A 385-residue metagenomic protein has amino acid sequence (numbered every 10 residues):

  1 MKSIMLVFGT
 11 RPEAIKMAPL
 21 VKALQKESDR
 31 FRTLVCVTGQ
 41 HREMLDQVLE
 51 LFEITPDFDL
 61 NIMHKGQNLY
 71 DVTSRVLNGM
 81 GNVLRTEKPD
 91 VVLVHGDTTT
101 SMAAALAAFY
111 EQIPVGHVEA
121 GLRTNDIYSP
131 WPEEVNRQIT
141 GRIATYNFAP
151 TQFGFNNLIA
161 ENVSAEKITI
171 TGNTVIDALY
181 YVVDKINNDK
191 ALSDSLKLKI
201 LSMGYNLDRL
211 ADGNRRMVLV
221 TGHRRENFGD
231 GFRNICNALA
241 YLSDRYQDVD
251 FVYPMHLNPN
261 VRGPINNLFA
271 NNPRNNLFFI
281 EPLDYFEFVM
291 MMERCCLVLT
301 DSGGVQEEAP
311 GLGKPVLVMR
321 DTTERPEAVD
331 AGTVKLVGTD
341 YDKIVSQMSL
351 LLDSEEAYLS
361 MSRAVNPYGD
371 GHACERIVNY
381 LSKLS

Functional and structural regions predicted by a protein language model:
M5-F8, E13-Q25, M44, V48-E50 (+2 more regions): Active-site and donor-binding regions of nucleotide-sugar-utilizing enzymes
L20-F31, Y241-Y246: A short, Lys/Arg-enriched amphipathic alpha-helix followed by its capping loop at the start of a domain
T33-Q40, D250-H256: Short internal beta-strands
C36-T38, R42-E43, I143-D230, V337 (+1 more regions): A nucleotide-sugar donor-handling region in carbohydrate enzymes
V48, N187-R294: Donor-nucleotide binding loops and adjacent catalytic segments primarily of GT-B fold Leloir glycosyltransferases
V83-D90, D212-G213, R294, L384: Glycine-rich phosphate-binding loop signature in dinucleotide/nucleotide-binding domains
V94-H95, H117, N147, V289-V329: A donor-sugar binding/catalytic signature common to diverse glycosyltransferases and related nucleotide-sugar
K190-K197, K335-S385: Leloir-type glycosyltransferase catalytic cores
